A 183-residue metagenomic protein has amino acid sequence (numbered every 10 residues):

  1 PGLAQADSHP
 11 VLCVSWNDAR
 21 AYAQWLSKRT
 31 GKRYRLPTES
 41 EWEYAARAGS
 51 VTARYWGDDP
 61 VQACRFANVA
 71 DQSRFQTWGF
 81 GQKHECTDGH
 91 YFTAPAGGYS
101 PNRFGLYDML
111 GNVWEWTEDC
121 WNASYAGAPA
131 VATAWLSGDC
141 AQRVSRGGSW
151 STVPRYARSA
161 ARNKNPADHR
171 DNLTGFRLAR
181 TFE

Functional and structural regions predicted by a protein language model:
P1-A161, R170: Functional-site microenvironments in short loops/helix caps that host divalent-cation chemistry
K164-N165: Short, positively biased Gly/Pro-containing turn/loop motifs at secondary-structure boundaries
N172-E183: Short, structured beta-strand segments at or near domain termini in extracellular proteins/domains
